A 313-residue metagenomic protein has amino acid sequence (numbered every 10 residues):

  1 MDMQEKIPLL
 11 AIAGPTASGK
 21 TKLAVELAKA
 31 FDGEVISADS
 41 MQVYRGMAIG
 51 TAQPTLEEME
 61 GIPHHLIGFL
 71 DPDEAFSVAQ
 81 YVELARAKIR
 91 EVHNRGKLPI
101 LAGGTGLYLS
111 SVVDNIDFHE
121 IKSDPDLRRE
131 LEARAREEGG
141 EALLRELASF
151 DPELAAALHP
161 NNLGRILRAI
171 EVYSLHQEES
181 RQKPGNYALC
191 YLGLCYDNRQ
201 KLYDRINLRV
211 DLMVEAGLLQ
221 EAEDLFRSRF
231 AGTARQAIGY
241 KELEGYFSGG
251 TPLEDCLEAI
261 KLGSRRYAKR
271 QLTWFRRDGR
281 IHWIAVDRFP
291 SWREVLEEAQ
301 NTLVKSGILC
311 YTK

Functional and structural regions predicted by a protein language model:
M1-K313: Phosphate/pyrophosphate-binding catalytic cores of soluble transferases and nucleic-acid-acting enzymes
